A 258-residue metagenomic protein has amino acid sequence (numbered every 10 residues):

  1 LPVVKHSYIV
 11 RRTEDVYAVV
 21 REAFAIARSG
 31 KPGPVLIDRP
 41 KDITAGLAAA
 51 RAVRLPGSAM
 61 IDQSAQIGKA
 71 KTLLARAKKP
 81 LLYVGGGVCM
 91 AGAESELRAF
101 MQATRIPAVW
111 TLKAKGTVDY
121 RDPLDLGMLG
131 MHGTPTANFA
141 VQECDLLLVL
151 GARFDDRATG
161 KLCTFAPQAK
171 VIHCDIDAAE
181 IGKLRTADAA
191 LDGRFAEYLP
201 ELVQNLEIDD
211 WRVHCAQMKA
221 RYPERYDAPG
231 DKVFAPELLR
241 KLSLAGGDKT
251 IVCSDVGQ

Functional and structural regions predicted by a protein language model:
L1-A18, A114-H214: Glycine-rich, acidic loop regions that bind phosphate or pyrophosphate groups
L1-K5, A45-G57, T117-R121, A216-Y226: Gly-rich Lys/Arg/Thr-decorated short loops/hinges at beta-loop-alpha junctions or inter-strand turns that position
E14-A18, R28, G86-A93, D231-P236: Active-site glycine- and acidic-residue-rich loops that bind and position anionic ligands or nucleotide-like cofactors
E22, I26-R76, R212: Conformationally flexible catalytic loops at phosphate/diphosphate-handling active centers
F24-I26, V53, E94-R105, L162-P167 (+1 more regions): Short, solvent-exposed amphipathic alpha-helical segments in soluble enzyme and RNA/protein-processing domains
L36-D38, I106-K113, I172-D175: Short internal beta-strands
Q63, L74-L147, L244-Q258: Anionic-ligand anchoring segments at beta-strand to alpha-helix junctions in alpha/beta enzyme folds, i.e., glycine
Q217-Q258: Active-site diphosphate/adenylate-binding microenvironment
